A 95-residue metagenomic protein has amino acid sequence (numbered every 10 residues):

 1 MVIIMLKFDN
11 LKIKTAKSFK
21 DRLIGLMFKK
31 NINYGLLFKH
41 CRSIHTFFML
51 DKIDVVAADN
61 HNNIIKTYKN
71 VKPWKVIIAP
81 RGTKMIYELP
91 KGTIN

Functional and structural regions predicted by a protein language model:
M1-N95: Compact, glycine-rich, soluble single-domain proteins
